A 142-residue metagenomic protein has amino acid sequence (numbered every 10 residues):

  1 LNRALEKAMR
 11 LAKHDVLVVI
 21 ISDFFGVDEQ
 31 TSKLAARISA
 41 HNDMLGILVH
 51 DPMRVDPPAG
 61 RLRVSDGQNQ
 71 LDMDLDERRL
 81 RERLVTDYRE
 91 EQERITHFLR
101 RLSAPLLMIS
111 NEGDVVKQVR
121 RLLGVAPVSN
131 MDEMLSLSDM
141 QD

Functional and structural regions predicted by a protein language model:
R10-H14, D28-D142: Von Willebrand factor type A / integrin I
L17-D23: Acidic beta-strand-to-loop metal/phosphate-binding motif
